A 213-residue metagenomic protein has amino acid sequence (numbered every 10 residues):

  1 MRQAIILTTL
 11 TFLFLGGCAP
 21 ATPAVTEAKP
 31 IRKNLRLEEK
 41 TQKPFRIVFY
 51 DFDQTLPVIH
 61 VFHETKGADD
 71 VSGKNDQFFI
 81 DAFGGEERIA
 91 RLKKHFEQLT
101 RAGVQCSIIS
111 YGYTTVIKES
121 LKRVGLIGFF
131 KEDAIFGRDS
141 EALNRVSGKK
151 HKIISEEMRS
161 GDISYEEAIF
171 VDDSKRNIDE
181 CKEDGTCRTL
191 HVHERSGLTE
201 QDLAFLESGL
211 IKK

Functional and structural regions predicted by a protein language model:
M1-A24: Classical Sec-dependent N-terminal signal peptides that target proteins to the secretory pathway
I31-N144: Alpha-helical substrate-recognition element adjacent to the catalytic core
Q42, S160-Y165: Glycine-rich phosphate-binding loop signature in dinucleotide/nucleotide-binding domains
L92-E97, I154-S155, I178-D179: Short amphipathic alpha-helical segments and helix-helix/interface helices
I117-L121, I154, C181: Hydrophobic packing residues within well-ordered alpha-helices of enzyme cores
S140-K149, R195-Q201: A short acidic, often aromatic-flanked loop/helix-cap motif at beta-alpha or helix-coil junctions that lines enzyme
R145-S160: Short loop-to-alpha-helix "cap/lid" segments that border enzyme active sites across diverse enzyme classes
Y165-L210: Acidic, Mg2+-coordinating phosphoryl-transfer loop and its flanking beta/alpha structural elements, shared across
